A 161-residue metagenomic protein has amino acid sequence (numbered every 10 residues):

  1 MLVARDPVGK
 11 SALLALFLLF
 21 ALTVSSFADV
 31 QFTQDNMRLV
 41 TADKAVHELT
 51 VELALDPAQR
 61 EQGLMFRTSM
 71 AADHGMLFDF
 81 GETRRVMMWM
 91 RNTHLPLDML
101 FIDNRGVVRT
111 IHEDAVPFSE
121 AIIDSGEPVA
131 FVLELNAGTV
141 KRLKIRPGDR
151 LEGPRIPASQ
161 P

Functional and structural regions predicted by a protein language model:
V3-L13: Bacterial N-terminal signal peptides that target proteins for export
A12-T23: Bacterial N-terminal signal peptides
V24-A28: Sec/Tat signal peptide C-region and signal peptidase I cleavage site
D29-P161: Compact, glycine-rich, soluble single-domain proteins
